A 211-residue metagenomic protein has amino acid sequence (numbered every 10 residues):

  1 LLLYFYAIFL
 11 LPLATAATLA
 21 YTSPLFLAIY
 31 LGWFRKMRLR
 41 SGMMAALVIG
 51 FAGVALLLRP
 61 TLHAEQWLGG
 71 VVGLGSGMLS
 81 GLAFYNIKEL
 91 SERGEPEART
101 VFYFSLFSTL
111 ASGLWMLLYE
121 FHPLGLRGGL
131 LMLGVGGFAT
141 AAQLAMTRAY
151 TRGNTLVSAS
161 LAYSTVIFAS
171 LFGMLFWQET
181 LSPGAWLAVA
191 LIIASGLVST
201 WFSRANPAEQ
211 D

Functional and structural regions predicted by a protein language model:
L1-A14, L56, G137-G153: Specific transmembrane alpha-helical segments of multi-pass solute transporters/efflux pumps, especially DMT/EamA
L2, P24-I29, V54-A55, G81 (+6 more regions): Hydrophobic/small/kink-forming positions within alpha-helical transmembrane segments of polytopic membrane proteins
Y4-F9, S23-A45, I167-W186: C-terminal transmembrane-helix exit sites in multi-pass transporters
F5-S23, Q66-L79, G125-A139, G184-A190: Structural signature of hydrophobic alpha-helical transmembrane segments
A17-T22, G94-L106, Q143-M174: Helix-helix packing/entry segments at the starts of transmembrane helices
S41, L106, L110-G134, A141-G153 (+1 more regions): Membrane-interface interhelical linkers
G42-R59, G184-S203: Hydrophobic transmembrane alpha-helices of multi-pass small-molecule transport proteins
L62-L124, Q210-D211: Transmembrane alpha-helical segments that form core, pore/gating elements of small-molecule transporters/exporters
